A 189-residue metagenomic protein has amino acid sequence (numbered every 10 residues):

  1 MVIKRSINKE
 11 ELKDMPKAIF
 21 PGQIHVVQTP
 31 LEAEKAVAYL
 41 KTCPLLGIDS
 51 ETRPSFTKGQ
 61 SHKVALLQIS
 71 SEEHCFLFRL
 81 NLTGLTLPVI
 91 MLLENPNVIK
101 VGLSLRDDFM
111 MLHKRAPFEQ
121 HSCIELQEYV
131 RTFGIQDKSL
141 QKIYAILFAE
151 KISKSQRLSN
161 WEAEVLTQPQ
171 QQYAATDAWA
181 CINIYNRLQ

Functional and structural regions predicted by a protein language model:
M1-L46, R115, L126, W179 (+1 more regions): N-terminal accessory regions of nucleic-acid-interacting proteins
Q23, N95-K100: Short active-site oxyanion
L45-K58: Short acidic, Gly/Ser-rich segments with clustered Asp/Glu that frequently serve as metal-coordination loops in enzyme
G47, I99-L105: Acidic beta-strand-to-loop metal/phosphate-binding motif
F56-E73: A short alpha/beta connector and helix-capping loop motif
H74-E94: Nucleic-acid-processing active sites and adjacent nucleic-acid-binding tracks, predominantly divalent metal-dependent
L126-I146: Short alpha-helix plus adjacent loop in nuclease-associated cores
A145-Q189: Acidic, Mg2+-coordinating catalytic module of metal-dependent nucleases/exonucleases that use a two-metal-ion mechanism
